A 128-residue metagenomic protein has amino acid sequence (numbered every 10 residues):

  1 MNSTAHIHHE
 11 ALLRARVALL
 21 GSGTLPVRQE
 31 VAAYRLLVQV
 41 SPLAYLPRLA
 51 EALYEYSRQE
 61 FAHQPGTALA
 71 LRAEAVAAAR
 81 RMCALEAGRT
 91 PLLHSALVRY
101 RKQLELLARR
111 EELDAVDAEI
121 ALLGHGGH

Functional and structural regions predicted by a protein language model:
M1-V40, A118-H128: N-terminal alpha-helical interaction modules that lie
N2-L20, L43-A62, G88-L107: Amphipathic alpha-helical repeat scaffolds of TPR domains
A18, L37, Q59, H63 (+3 more regions): Surface-exposed polar/charged interaction patches
L20-R35, Q64-A79, R109-A118: Helix-turn-helix repeat elements of alpha-solenoid scaffolds
V31, L37, L49, Y56 (+6 more regions): Heptad-repeat amphipathic alpha-helical coiled-coil interaction surface used for oligomerization/assembly
Y34-L46, A78-P91, G126-H128: Flexible helix-coil transition and linker loops at the boundaries of alpha-helical arrays
A52-E60, T67, A75, E119 (+1 more regions): Charge-rich, low-complexity amphipathic helices in intrinsically disordered tails/linkers adjacent to domains
R101-H128: A generic hydrophobic-segment detector
